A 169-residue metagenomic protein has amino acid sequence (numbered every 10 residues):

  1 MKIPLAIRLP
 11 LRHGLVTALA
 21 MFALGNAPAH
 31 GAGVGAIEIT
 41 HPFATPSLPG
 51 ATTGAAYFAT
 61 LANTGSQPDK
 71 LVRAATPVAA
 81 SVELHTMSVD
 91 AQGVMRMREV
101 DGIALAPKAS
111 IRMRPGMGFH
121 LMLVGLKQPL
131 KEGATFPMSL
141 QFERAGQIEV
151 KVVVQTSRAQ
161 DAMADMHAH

Functional and structural regions predicted by a protein language model:
M1-K2, A23: Extended interaction regions within the primary functional domain
K2-V16: Bacterial N-terminal signal peptides that target proteins for export
H13-G25: Bacterial N-terminal signal peptides
N26-G31: Sec/Tat signal peptide C-region and signal peptidase I cleavage site
A32-H169: Compact, glycine-rich, soluble single-domain proteins
